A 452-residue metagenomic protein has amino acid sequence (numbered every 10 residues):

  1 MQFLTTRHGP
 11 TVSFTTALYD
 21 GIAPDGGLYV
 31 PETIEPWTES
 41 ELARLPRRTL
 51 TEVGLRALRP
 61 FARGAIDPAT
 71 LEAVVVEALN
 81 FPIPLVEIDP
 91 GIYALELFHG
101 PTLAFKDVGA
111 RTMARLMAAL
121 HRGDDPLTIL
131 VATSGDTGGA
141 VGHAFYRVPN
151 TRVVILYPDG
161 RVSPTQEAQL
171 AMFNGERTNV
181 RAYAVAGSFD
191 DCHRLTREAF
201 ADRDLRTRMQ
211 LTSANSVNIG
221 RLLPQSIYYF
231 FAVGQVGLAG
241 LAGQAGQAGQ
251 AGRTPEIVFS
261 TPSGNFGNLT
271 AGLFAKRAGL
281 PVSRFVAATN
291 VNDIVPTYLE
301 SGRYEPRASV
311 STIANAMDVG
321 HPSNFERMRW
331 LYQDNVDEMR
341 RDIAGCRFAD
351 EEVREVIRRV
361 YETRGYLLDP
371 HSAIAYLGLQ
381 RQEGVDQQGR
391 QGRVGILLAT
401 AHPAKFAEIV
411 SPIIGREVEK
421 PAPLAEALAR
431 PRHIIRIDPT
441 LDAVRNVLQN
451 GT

Functional and structural regions predicted by a protein language model:
M1-T452: PLP-dependent amino-acid enzyme catalytic core
